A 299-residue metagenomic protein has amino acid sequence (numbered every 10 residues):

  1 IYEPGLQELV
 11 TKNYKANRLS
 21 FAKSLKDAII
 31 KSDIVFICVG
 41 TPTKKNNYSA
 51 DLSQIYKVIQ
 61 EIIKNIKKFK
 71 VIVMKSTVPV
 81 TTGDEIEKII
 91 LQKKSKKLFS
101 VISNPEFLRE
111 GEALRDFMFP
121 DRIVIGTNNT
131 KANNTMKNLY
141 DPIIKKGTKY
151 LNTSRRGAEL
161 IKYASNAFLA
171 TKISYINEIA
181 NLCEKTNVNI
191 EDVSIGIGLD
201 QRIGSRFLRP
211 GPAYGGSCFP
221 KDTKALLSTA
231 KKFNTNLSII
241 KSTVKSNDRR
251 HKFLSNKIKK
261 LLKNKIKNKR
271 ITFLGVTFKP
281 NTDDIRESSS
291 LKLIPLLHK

Functional and structural regions predicted by a protein language model:
I1-K299: Structural/interface elements that position substrates and couple domains in central-metabolism enzymes
